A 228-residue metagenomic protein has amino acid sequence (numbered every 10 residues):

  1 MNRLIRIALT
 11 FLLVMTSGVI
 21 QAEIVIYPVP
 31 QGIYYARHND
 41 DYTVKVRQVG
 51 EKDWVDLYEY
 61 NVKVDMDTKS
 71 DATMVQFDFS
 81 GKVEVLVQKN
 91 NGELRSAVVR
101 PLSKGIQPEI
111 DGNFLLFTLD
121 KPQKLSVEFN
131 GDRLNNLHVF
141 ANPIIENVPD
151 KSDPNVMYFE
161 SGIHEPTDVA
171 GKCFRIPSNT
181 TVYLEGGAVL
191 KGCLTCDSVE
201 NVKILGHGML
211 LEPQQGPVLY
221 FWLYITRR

Functional and structural regions predicted by a protein language model:
N2-T10: Sec-dependent signal peptide recognition, specifically the positively charged N-region followed immediately by
T16-S17: N-terminal signal peptide c-region/cleavage motif recognized by signal peptidases
A22-R228: Extracellular/periplasmic carbohydrate-active domains that bind, remodel, or depolymerize complex polysaccharides
